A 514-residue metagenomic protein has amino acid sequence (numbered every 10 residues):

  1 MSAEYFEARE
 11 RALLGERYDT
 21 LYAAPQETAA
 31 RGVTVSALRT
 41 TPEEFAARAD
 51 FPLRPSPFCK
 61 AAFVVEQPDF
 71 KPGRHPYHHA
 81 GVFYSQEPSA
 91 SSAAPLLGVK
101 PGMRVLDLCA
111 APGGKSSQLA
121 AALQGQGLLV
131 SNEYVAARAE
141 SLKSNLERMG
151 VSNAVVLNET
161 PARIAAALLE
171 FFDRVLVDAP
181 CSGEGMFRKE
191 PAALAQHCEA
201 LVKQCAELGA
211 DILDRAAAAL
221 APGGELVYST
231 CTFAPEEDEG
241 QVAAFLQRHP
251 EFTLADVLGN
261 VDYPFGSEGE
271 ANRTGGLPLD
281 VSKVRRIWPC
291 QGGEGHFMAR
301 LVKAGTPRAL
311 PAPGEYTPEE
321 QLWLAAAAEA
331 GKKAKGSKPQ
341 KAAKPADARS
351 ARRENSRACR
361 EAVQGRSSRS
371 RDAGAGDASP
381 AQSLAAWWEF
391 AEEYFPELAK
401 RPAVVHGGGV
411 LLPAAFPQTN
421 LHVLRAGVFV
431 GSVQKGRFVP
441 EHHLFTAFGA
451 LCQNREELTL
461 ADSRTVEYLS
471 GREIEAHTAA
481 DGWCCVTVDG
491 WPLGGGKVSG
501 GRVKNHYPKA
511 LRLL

Functional and structural regions predicted by a protein language model:
M1-R48, A304-L514: Polybasic, low-complexity RNA-engagement segments
R54, F58-V99, L142, V498 (+1 more regions): Class I SAM-dependent transferase core
G102-A111: Conserved class I S-adenosyl-L-methionine
P112-G125: Conserved SAM-binding loop of SAM-dependent methyltransferases across substrates and taxa, primarily the Class I
L123-Q124, L220-P222: Helix-to-beta-strand junctions that scaffold the AdoMet/dcAdoMet cofactor pocket in Class I SAM-dependent enzymes
Q126-V130: Short beta-strand element of Class I
N132-E170, V177: S-adenosyl-L-methionine
A137, R174-D214, V227, C231-E239 (+3 more regions): Mobile active-site "lid"/loop adjacent to the S-adenosyl-L-methionine
